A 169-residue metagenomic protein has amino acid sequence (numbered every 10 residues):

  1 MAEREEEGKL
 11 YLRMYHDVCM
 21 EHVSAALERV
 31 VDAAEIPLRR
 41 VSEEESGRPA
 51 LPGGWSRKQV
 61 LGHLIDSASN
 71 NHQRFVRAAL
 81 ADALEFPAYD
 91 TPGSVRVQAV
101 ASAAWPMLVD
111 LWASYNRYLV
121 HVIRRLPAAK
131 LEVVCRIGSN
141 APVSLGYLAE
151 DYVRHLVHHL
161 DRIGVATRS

Functional and structural regions predicted by a protein language model:
M1-R29: Terminal targeting/low-complexity segments that flank the catalytic cores of oxidoreductases
A2-R13, G47-T91, R117-A128, E132-S169: Short, contiguous alpha-helical
Y15-C19, S56, V97-A104, N140-S144: Short amphipathic alpha-helical segments at helix-loop
E21, A25-E28, K58, G62 (+4 more regions): A generic "alpha-helical surface" signal
A26-R39, S94-E132: Acidic/histidine-rich alpha-helical segments that form the ligand environment of transition-metal centers
R40-R48: Cytochrome P450 catalytic-domain "roof"
